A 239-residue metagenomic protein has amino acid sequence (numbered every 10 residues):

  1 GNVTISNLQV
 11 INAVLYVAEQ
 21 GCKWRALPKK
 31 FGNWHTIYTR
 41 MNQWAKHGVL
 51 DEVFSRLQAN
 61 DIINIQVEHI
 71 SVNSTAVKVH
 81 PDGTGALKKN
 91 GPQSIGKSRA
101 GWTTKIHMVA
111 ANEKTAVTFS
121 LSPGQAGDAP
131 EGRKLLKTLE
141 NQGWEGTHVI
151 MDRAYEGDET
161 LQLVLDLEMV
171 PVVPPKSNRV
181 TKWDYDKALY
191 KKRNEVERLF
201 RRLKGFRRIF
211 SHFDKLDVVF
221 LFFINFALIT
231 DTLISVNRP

Functional and structural regions predicted by a protein language model:
G1-P239: Short alpha-helical elements
